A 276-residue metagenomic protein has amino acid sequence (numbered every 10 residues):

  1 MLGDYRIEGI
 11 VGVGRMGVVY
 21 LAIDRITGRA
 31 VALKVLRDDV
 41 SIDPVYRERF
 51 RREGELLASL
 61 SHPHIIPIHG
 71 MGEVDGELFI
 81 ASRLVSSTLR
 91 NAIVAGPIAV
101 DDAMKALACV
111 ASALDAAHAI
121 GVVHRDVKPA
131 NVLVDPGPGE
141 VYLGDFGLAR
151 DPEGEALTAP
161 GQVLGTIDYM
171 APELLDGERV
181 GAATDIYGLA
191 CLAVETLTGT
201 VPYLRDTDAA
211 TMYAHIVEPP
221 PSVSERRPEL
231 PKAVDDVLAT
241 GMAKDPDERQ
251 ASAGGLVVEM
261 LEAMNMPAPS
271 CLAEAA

Functional and structural regions predicted by a protein language model:
V18: Conserved N-lobe ATP-binding subsite of Hanks-type protein kinase domains, especially the beta3 VAIK lysine
R37-S59: AlphaC helix of the eukaryotic protein kinase fold
M71: Activation-segment/catalytic-loop signature of the eukaryotic protein kinase fold
D75-T88, A92: Conserved short submotifs of the Hanks-type protein kinase catalytic core that shape the nucleotide-binding pocket
A106-L107: Activation segment signature within eukaryotic-like protein kinase domains
A111-V122: Protein kinase catalytic-loop region centered on the HRD/HxD motif
D168-C271: C-terminal lobe helix-coil module of Hanks-type protein kinase domains
